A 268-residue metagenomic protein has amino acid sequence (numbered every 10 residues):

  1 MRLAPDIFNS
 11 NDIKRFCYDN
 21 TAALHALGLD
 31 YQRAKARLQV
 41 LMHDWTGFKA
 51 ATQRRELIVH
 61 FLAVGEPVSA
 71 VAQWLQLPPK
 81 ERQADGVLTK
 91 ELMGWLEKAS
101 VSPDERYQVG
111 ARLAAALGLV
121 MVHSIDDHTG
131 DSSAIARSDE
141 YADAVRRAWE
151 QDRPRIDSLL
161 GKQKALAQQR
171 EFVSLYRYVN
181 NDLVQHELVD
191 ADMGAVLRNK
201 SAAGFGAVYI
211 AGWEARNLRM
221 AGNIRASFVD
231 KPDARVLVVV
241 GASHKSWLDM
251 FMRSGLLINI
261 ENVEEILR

Functional and structural regions predicted by a protein language model:
M1-R2, M121-D127, V238-V239: A structural signal for short, well-ordered beta-strand segments and their strand-loop junctions that often border
M1-Y31: Post-signal peptide N-terminal segment of secreted/secretory-pathway proteins
L3-P5, V40, G47, T52 (+1 more regions): Active-site-adjacent structural elements in enzyme catalytic domains
L3-S10, S133-S138, S246-M252: A short acidic (Asp/Glu
T21, E150-P154, E264-L267: Short, surface-exposed, polar/charged, turn-prone segments marking secondary-structure boundaries
A22-L88: Preference for long, solvent-exposed alpha-helical segments and helix-linker "stalks"
G65, V71-S201: Extended, H/D-rich, highly charged conserved domains that either
A167-Q168, Y176-R268: A cross-kingdom marker for long, charged
